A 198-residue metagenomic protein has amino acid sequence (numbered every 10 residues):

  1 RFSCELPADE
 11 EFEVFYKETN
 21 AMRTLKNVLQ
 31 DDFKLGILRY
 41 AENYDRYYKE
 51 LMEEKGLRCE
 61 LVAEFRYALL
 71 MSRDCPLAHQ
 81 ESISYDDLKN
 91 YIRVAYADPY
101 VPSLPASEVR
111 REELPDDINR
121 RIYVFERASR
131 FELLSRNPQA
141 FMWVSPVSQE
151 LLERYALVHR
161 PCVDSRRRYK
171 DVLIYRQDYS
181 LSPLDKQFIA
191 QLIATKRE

Functional and structural regions predicted by a protein language model:
R1-K49: Central regulatory/effector-binding core of bacterial HTH transcription factors
F2-C4, Y44-R46, S84-Y85, K89-P115 (+1 more regions): Secondary-structure junction motif
N20-A21, I37-Y44, S72-R73, R136-Q139 (+1 more regions): Beta->alpha turn/N-cap motifs
M22-L29, C59, Y85, R130-F131: Short hydrophobic/charged patches on amphipathic alpha-helices used for structural packing and interfaces
L29-K34, D98-H159: Hydrophobic hinge/microswitch elements
L51-Y67, M71-R93: Flexible hinge/capping segments at coil-to-helix
E53-E64, V144-Q149, E153-R168, Q177: Short beta-strand->loop
V158-E198: A late-sequence structural motif
